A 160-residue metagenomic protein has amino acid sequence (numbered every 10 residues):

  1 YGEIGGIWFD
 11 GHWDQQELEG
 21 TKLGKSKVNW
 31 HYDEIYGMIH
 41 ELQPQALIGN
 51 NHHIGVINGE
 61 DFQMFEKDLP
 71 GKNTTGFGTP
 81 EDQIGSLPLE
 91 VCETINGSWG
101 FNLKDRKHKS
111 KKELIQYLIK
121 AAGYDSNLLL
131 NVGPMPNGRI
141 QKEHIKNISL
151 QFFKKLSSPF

Functional and structural regions predicted by a protein language model:
Y1-F160: Mature catalytic domains of secreted/periplasmic carbohydrate-active enzymes
